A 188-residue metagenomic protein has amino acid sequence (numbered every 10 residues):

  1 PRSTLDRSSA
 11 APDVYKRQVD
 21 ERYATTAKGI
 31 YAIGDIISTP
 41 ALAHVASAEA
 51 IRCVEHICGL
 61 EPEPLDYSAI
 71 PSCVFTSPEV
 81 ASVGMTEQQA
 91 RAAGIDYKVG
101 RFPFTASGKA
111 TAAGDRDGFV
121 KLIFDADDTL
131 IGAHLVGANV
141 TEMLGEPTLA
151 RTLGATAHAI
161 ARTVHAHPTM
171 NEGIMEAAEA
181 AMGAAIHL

Functional and structural regions predicted by a protein language model:
P1-Y15: Single conserved hydrophobic/aromatic residue that forms the stacking wall/gate of nucleotide- or nucleobase-binding
S3-D6, R22, T152: Structural motif
D6-S9, T25, V45, G114-D117: A generic fold-level signal
P12-E61, T129: FAD-site-proximal beta/loop scaffold in flavoenzymes
T39-S47, E55-Q89: Rossmann-like dinucleotide-binding cores of NAD(P)H-dependent redox enzymes
I70, F75-L188: Flexible, glycine-rich terminal cap/loop adjacent to redox cofactors in electron-transfer oxidoreductases
